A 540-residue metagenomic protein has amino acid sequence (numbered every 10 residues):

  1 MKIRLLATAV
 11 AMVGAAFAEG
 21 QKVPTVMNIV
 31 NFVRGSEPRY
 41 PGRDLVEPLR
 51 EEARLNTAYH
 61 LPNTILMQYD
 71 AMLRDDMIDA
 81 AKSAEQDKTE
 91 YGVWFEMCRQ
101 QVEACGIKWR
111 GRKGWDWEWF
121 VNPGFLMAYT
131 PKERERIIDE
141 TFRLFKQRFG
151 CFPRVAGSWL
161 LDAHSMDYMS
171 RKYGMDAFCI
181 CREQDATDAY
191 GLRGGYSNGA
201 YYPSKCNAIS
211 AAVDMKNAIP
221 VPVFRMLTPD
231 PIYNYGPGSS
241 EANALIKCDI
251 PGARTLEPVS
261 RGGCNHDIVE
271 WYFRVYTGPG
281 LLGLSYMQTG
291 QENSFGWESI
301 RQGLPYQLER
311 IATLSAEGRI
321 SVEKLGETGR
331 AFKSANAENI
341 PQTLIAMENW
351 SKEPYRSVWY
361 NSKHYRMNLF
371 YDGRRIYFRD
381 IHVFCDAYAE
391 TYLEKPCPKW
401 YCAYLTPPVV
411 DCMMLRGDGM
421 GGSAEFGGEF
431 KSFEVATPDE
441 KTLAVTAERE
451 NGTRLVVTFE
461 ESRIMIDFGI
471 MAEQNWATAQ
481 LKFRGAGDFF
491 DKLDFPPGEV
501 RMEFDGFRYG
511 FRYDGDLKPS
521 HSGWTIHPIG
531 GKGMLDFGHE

Functional and structural regions predicted by a protein language model:
G20-N63, A316-Y355, S362-K363, F384: N-terminal regions that are enriched for targeting/export leaders and immediately downstream pro/stem segments
V23-N31, P38-V121, F178-C179, G283-G290 (+2 more regions): Short, well-structured secondary-structure segments
F32-G42, E47-Y59, R143-F152, A212-T328: Catalytic grooves of carbohydrate-active enzymes
D70-W159, K216-A253, L282-F295, P407: Metal-dependent polysaccharide deacetylase catalytic core of the NodB/CE4 family, i.e., the active-site-bearing domain
T130-K205, S462-F468: Catalytic domains of cell-wall/extracellular-matrix polysaccharide-remodeling enzymes, centered on de-N-acetylation
S260-E270, M287-G290, E503-E540: Beta-strand-rich recognition/accessory modules
L369-L443, E448-N451: Acidic-aromatic substrate-binding/catalytic surfaces of carbohydrate-active enzymes
V445-K492: Acidic, contiguous internal or C-terminal segments within carbohydrate-active enzymes that form a structured patch used
